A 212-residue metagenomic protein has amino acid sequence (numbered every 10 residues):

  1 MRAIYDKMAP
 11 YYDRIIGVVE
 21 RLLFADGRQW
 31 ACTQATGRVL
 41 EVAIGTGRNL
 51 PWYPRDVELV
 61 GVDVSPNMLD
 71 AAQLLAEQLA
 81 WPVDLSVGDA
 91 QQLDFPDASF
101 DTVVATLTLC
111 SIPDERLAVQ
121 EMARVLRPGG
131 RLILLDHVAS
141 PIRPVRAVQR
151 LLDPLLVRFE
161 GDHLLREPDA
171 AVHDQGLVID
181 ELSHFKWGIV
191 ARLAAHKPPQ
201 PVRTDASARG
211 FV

Functional and structural regions predicted by a protein language model:
M1-Y11: N-terminal, positively charged/glycine-rich alpha-helical extensions of SAM-dependent methyltransferases
I15-V18, I133-R192: C-terminal alpha-helical "lid/dimerization" subdomain adjacent to the S-adenosyl-L-methionine
V18-R38, R48, W52: Conserved alpha-helix/loop element of class I SAM-dependent methyltransferases that forms part of the SAM/SAH-binding
R38-Q92: Class I SAM-dependent methyltransferase SAM/SAH-binding core
V64-P66, D114, H137: Short beta->alpha hinge that forms the Motif I/post-I loop of the SAM-binding pocket
Q91-V103: A short acidic, Gly/Pro-enriched loop at the edge of an enzyme's catalytic core that lines a small-molecule cofactor
T102-D114: A short SAM/SAH-binding and catalytic strip from SAM-dependent methyltransferases
R116-P128: A short glycine-rich, Lys/Arg-flanked "PGG" loop and its adjoining helix->strand segment in the class I
